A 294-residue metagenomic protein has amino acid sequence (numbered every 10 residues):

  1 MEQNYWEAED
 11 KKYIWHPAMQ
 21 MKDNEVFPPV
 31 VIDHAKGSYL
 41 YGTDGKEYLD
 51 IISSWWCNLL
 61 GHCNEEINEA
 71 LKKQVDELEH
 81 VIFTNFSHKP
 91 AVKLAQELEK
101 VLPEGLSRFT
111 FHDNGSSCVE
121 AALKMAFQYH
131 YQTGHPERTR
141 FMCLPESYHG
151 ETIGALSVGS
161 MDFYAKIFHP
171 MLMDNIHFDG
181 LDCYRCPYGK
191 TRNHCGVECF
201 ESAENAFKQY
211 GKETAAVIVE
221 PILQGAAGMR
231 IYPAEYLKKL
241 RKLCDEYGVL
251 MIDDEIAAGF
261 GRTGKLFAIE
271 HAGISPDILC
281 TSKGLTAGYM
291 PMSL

Functional and structural regions predicted by a protein language model:
M1-L294: Conserved N-terminal phosphate-binding loop of PLP-dependent enzymes in the Aspartate aminotransferase
